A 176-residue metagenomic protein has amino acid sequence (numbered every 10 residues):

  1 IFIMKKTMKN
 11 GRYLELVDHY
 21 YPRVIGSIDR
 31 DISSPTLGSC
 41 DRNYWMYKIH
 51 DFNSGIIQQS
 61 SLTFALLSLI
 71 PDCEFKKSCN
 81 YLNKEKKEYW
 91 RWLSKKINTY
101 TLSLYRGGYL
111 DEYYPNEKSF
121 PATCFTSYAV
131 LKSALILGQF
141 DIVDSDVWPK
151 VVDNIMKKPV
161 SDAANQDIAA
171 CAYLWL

Functional and structural regions predicted by a protein language model:
F2-Q59, L66, E88-L102: Low-complexity, Ser/Thr/Pro/Gly-enriched N-terminal "stalk/linker" regions
I49-C79, N83-L176: Aromatic-lined, polymer-binding surfaces characteristic of secreted/periplasmic polysaccharide-degrading enzymes
